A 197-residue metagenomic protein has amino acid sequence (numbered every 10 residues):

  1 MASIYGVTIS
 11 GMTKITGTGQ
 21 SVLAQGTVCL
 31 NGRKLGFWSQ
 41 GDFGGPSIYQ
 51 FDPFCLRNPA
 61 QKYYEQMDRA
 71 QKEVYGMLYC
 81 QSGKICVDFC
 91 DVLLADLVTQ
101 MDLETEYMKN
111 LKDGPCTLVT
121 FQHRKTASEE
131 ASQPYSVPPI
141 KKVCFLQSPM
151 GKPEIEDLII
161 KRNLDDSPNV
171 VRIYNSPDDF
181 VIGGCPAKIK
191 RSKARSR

Functional and structural regions predicted by a protein language model:
M1-R197: Terminal leader/tail segments of proteins
